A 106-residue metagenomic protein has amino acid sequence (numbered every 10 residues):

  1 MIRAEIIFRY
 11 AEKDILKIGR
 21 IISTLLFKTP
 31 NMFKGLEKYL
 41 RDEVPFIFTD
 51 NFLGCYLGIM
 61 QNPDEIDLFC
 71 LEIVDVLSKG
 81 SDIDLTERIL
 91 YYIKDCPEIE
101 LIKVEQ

Functional and structural regions predicted by a protein language model:
M1-P30: Short, extreme N-terminal segment that most often corresponds to the first beta-strand
R9-A11, T49, M60, E72-V74 (+1 more regions): A structural detector for beta-sheet-dominated domains
Y10, Y39, Y56, Y91-Y92: Sequence-level detector for tyrosine residue identity
A11, I15, F33, R41-I47 (+3 more regions): Generic ordered-secondary-structure signal
E12-G19, C55-Y56, V76-E87: Short, surface-exposed beta-strand/loop "edge" segments at domain boundaries and coil↔beta transitions
T24-L36, D95-Q106: Short secondary-structure junctions
N31-E72: Short, intrinsically disordered low-complexity segments
D67-F69, D75, K79-Q106: Long protein-protein interaction modules used by eukaryotic assembly/scaffold proteins
